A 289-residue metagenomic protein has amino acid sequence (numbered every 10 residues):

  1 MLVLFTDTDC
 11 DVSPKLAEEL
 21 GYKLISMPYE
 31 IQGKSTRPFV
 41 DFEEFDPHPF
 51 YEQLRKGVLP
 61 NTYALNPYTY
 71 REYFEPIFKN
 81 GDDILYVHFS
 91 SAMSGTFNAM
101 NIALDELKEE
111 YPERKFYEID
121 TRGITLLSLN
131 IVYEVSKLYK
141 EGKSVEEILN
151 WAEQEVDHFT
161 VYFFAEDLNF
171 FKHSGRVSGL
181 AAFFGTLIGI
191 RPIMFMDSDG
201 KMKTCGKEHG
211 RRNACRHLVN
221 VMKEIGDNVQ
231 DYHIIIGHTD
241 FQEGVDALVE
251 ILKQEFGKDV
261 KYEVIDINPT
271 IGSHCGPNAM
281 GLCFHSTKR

Functional and structural regions predicted by a protein language model:
M1-L2, G81: Local beta-strand N-terminus motif with an aromatic residue
V3, D9-K23, P28-E30, A92-T96 (+3 more regions): Mixed-charge interfacial surface used for oligomerization/domain docking and macromolecular partner engagement
V3-Y63, T69: N-terminal glycine-rich anion-binding loop in soluble enzyme alpha/beta folds
E44-Y51, F74, F78-K79, E106: A short glycine/small-residue-enriched secondary-structure motif
Y51-P67, S198-N213: Acidic/glycine-enriched edge-of-secondary-structure segments
R55-M93, N98-I102, L149: Glycine-rich phosphate- or other oxyanion-binding loops that anchor nucleotides, phosphorylated ligands
